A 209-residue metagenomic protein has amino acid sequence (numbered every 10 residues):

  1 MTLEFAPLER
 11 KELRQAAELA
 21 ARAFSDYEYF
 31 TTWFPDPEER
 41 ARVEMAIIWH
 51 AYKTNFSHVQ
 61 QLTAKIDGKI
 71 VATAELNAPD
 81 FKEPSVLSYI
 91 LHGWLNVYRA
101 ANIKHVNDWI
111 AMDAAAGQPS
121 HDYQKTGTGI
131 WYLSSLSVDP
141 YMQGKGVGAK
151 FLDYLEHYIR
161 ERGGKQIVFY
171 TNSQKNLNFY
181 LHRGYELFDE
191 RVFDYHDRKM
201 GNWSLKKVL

Functional and structural regions predicted by a protein language model:
M1-R14, R22: Conserved N-terminal entry element of GNAT/NAT acetyltransferase domains
M45-T63, T128, Y132: A short helix-loop-beta-strand connector motif used in the catalytic cores of GNAT acetyltransferases and, in some
H58-A74: Conserved beta-hairpin
E75-S135, D194-H196: Conserved acyl-donor/pantetheine-binding loop and adjacent beta-alpha core of acyl/acetyltransferases and related
I130-W131, I159-N172: Conserved GNAT acetyl-CoA-binding A-motif
V138, G144-H157, H182: Conserved acetyl-CoA-binding loop-helix of GNAT-fold acetyltransferases
A149, E161, S173-E190: Conserved active-site alpha-helix within GNAT-family acetyltransferase domains
V168, E186-S204: Conserved catalytic-core motifs of GNAT/GCN5-like acyltransferases
